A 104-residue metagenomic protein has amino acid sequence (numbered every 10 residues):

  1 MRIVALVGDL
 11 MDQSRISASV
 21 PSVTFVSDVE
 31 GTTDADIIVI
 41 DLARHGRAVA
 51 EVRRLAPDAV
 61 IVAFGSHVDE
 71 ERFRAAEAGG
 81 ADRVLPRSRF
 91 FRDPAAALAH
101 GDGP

Functional and structural regions predicted by a protein language model:
R2-D9: Conserved acidic segment of CheY-like receiver
L10-V26: Two-component/phosphorelay signaling modules centered on CheY-like receiver
F25-D34: Short acidic low-complexity segments
V39-V52: Conserved phosphotransfer microenvironments
L42, G65-S66, S88-R89: Short secondary-structure boundary segments
V49-R83: Mid-chain, well-packed structural core segment of small domains
A81-R92: Output/docking surface of receiver
A96-P104: Receiver (REC) domain switch/output surface
